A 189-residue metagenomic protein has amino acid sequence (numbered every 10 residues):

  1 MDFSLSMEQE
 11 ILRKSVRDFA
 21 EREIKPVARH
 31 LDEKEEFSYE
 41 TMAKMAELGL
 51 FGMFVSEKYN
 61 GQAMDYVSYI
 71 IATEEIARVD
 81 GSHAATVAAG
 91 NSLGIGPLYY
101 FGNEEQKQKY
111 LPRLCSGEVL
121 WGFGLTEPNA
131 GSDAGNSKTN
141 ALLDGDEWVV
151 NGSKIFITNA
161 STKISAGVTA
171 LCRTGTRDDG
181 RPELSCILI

Functional and structural regions predicted by a protein language model:
M1-I11: Intrinsic disorder at enzyme termini
K25-E33: C-terminal helix-coil-helix/basic helical segment that borders enzyme active sites and/or dimer interfaces and provides
E47-G117, N159-G167, G180: Internal helix-loop-helix
K58, L125-A130, F156-T158: Short, solvent-exposed loop/turn elements at beta->coil junctions and helix N-caps that rim active or binding pockets
G117-L125: A short, Trp-centered hydrophobic/proline-enriched beta-strand micro-motif
N129-S137: Active-site-adjacent elements of ketosynthase-type condensing enzymes
T139-L142: A structural signal for short hydrophobic beta-strand segments in well-ordered beta-sheet cores
E147, N151-I189: A short core secondary-structure module
